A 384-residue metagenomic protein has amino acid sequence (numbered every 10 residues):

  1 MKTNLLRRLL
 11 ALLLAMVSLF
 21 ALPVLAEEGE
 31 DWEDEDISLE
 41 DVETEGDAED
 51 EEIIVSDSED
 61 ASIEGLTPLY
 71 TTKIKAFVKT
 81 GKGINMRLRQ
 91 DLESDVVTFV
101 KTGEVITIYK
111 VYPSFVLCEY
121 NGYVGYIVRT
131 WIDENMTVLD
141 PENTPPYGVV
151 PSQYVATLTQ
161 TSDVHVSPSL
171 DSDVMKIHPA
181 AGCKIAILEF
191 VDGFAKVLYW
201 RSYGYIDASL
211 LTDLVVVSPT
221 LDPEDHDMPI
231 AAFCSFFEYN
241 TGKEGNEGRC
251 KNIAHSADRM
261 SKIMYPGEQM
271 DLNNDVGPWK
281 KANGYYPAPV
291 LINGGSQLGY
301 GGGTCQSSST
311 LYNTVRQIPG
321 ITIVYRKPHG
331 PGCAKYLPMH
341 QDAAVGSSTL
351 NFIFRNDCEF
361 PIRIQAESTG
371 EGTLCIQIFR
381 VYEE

Functional and structural regions predicted by a protein language model:
K2-L10: Bacterial N-terminal signal peptides that target proteins for export
L14-L19: Hydrophobic core
F20-E33: Sec-dependent signal peptide cleavage junction
E30-N85, F99-T102, K110-Y112, E134-D163 (+1 more regions): SH3-family beta-barrel domains
N85-R89, H165-P168: Short, cationic motifs built from Arg/Lys/His that form the positively charged side of catalytic pockets
T98-T130, P179, C183-S209: SH3/SH3-like beta-barrel superfamily modules
R129-T137, A208-V217: Structured surface patches comprising rigid loops and adjacent beta-strands/short helices at the edges of well-ordered
N143-T159, V166-K184, L188-D192, W200-R201 (+1 more regions): Well-ordered beta-sheet/strand-loop patches within structured domains
